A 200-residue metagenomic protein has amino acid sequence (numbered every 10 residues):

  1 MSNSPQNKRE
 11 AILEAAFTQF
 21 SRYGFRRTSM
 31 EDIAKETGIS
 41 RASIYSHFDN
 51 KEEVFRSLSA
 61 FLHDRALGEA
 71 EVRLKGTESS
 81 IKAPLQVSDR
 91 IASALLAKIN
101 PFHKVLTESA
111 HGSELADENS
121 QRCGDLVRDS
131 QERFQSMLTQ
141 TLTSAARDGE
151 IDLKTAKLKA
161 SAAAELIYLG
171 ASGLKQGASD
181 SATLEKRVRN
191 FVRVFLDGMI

Functional and structural regions predicted by a protein language model:
M1-N7, T77: N-terminal intrinsically disordered/low-complexity leader segments
K8-A16, I33, L58-L62, A66-A70 (+1 more regions): Generic hydrophobic, amphipathic alpha-helix propensity
A11, A15, Q19, Y23-E53 (+1 more regions): Helix-turn-helix
L13, S88, A92, L96 (+3 more regions): An amphipathic alpha-helix signature
R22-R26, V105, D148-G149: Short coil/turn segments at alpha/beta junctions that flank glycine-rich nucleotide-binding fingerprints
S57, E71-K104, A164: Hydrophobic alpha-helical connector segments
D89, S93-T139: Short secondary-structure transition hinges
S109-S113, D117, G124, R128 (+1 more regions): Hydrophobic/aromatic-rich alpha-helical bundle segments in the mid-to-C-terminal region
